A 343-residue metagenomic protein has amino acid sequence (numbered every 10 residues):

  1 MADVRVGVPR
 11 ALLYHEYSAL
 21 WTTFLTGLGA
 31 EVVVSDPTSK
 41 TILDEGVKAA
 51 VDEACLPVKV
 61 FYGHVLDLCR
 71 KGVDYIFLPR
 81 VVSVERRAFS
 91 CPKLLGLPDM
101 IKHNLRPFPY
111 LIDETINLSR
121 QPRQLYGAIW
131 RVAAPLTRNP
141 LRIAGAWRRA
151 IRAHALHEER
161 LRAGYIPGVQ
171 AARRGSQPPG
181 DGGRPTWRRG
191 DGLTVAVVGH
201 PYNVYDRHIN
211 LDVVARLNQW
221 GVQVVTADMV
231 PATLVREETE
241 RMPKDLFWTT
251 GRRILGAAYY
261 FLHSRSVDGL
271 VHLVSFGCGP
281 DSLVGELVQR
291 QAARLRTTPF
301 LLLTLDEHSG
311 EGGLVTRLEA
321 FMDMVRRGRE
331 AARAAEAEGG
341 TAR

Functional and structural regions predicted by a protein language model:
M1-R343: An N-terminal assembly and electron-transfer interface module characteristic of large anaerobic redox and radical
